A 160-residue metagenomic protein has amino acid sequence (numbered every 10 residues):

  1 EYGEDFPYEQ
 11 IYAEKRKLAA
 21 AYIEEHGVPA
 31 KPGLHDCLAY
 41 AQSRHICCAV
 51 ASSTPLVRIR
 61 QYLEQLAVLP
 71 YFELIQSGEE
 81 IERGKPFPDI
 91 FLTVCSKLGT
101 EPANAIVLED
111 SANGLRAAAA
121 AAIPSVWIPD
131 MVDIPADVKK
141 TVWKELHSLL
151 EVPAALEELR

Functional and structural regions predicted by a protein language model:
E1, C48, L63-L66: N-terminal-biased segments
E1-Y22, P32, Y40: A metal-dependent, Asp-based hydrolase signature
G3, H26-P29, E82-R83, K144: Pocket-edge positions in alpha/beta enzyme catalytic cores
E4-D5, P29, L69, E101: Short coil/loop linkers at secondary-structure junctions
P7-Y8, H26, P86, D110: Conserved acidic
A21-V50, L56, R60: Short, acidic loop-to-helix structural element flanking the phosphoryl-transfer center in phosphate-processing enzymes
P29, V50-A51, E82, G99: Residue-level "hotspot" positions that anchor or transmit function at local structural transition points
H35, A39-Q42, L56-R160: Asp-based, Mg2+/Mn2+-dependent phosphohydrolase catalytic module
